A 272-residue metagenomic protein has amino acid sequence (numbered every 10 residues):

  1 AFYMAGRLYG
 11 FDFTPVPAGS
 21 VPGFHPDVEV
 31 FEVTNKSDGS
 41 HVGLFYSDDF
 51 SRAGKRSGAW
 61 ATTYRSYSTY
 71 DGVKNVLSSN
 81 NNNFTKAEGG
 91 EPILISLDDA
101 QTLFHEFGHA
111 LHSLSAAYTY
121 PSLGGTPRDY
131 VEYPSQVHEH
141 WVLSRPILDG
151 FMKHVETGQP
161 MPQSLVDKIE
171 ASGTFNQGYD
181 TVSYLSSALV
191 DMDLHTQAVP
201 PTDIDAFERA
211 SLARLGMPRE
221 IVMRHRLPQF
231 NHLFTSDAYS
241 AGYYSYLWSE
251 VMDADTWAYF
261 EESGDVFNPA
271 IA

Functional and structural regions predicted by a protein language model:
A1-A272: Cation-handling catalytic/transport regions enriched in His/Asp/Glu
